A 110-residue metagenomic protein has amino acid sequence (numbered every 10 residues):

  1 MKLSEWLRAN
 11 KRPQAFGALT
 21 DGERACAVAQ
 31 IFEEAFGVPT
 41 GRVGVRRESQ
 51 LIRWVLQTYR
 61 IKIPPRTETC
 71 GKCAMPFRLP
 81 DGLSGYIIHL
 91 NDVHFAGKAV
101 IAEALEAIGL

Functional and structural regions predicted by a protein language model:
M1-A25, I31-L110: Domain-length accessory/inserted modules outside core catalytic folds
